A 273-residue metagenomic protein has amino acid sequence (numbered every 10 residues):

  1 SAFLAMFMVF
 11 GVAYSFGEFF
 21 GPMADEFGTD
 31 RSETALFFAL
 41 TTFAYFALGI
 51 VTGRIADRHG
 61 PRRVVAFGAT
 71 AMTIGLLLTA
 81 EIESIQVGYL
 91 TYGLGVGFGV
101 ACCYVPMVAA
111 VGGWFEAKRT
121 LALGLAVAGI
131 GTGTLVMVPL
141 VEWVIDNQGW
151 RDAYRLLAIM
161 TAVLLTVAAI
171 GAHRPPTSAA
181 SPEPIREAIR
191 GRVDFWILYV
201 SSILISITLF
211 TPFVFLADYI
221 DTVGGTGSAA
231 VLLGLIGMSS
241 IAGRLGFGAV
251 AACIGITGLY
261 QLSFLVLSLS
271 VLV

Functional and structural regions predicted by a protein language model:
S1-R31, L48-T52, V138, T211-A217: Extracytoplasmic
F7, G75, Q86-C102, I203 (+1 more regions): Hydrophobic core of transmembrane alpha-helices in multi-pass small-molecule transporters, especially MFS/SLC-type
Y14, T42-I50, T134-L135, G237-L245: Residue-level signature of mid-helix packing/kink "hotspots" within the transmembrane helices of 12-pass Major
F16-G21, R192-A249: Extracytoplasmic gate region of multi-pass secondary transporters
M23, A101-F115, L123: Intracellular juxtamembrane helix-capping segments at the cytosolic ends of symmetry-related transmembrane helices
G28, G60, E81-Q86, E116 (+1 more regions): Helix-breaking motifs and short loop linkers at transmembrane-helix boundaries and internal kinks in secondary membrane
A47-I85: Conserved MFS/SLC helix-loop-helix module at the cytosolic interface between two early adjacent transmembrane helices
L125-H173: Helix-loop-helix hairpin linking two adjacent transmembrane segments in secondary transporters
